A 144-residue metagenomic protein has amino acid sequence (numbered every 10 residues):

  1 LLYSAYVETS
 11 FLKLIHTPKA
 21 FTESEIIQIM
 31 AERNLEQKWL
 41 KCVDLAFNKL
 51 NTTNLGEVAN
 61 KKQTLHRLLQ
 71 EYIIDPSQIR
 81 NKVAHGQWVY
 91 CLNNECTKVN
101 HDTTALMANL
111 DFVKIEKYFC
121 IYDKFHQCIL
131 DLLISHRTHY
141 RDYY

Functional and structural regions predicted by a protein language model:
L1-P18: Short, hydrophobic, well-ordered secondary-structure elements
L1-S4, E36, H66-I73, F112-I115 (+1 more regions): Amphipathic, non-membrane alpha-helical segments in soluble helical-bundle scaffolds
V7-E8, N81-A84, H126, L130: Structural signal for well-ordered, non-membrane alpha-helices
F11, K19-K82, G86-N93, T97-H101: Flexible secondary-structure boundary motifs
E71-Y72, Q87-Y144: Polyanionic, low-complexity intrinsically disordered segments
